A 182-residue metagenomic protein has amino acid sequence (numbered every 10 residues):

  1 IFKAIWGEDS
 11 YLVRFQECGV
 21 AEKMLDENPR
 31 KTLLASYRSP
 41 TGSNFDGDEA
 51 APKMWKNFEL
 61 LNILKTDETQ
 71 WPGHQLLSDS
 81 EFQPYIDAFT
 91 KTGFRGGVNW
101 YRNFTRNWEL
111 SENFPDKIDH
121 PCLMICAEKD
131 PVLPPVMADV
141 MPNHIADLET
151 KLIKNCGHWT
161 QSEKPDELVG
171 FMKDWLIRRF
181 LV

Functional and structural regions predicted by a protein language model:
I1-L148, L152: Flexible "cap/lid" subdomain of the alpha/beta-hydrolase fold that forms the substrate-access gate
D147-V182: Catalytic active-site module of serine/aspartate enzymes centered on a nucleophile-bearing elbow/loop
